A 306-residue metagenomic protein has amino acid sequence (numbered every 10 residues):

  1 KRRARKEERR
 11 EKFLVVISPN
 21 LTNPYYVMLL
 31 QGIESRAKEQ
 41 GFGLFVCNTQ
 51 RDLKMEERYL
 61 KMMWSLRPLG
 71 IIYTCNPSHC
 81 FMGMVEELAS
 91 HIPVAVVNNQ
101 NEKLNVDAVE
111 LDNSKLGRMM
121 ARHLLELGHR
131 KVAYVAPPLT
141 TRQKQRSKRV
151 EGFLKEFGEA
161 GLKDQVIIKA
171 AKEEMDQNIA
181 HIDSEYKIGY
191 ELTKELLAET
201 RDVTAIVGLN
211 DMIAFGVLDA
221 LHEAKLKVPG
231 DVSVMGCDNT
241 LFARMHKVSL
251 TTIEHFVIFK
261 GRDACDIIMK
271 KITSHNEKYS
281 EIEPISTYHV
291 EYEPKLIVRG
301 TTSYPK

Functional and structural regions predicted by a protein language model:
K1-R10, K306: N-terminal helix-turn-helix DNA-binding module of bacterial transcription factors
E8-R122, E126, A198-R201: Alpha-helical recognition/docking segments in bacterial nutrient-uptake and carbohydrate-utilization systems
A37-N48, L154-Y186: Short beta-strand elements in bilobed, periplasmic/extracellular small-molecule ligand-binding domains
V109-V135, E151, K155, Y186-E195 (+2 more regions): Hydrophobic alpha-helical segments within soluble ligand-binding/sensing domains
M120-L162, S280-T301: An alpha-beta-alpha
K131, K163-V166, V228-S233: Short acidic capping loops at alpha-helix termini that bridge into adjacent secondary structure
K194-K306: Flexible loop/turn connectors
